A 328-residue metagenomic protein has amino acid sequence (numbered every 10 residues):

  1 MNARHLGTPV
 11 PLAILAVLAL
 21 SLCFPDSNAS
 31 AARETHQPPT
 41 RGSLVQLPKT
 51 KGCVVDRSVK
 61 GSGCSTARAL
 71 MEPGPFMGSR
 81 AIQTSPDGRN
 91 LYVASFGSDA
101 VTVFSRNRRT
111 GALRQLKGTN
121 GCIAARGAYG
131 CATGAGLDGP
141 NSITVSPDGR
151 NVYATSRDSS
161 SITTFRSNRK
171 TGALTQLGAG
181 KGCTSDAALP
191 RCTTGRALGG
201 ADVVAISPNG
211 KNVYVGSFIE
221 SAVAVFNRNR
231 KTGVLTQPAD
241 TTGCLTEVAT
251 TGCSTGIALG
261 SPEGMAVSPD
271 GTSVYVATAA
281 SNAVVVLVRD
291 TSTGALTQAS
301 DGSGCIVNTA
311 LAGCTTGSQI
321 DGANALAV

Functional and structural regions predicted by a protein language model:
P11-C23: Bacterial N-terminal signal peptides
H36-P38, V103-R114, T164-T175, V225-Q237 (+1 more regions): Short loop/turn segments immediately following beta-strands, especially the blade-tip and inter-blade linker loops
P38-C64, A112-A128, A173-P190, V234-T250 (+1 more regions): Beta-propeller fold detector
G63-P86, A128-T144, P190-A205, G252-A266 (+1 more regions): Signature of short aromatic-glycine-proline-rich micro-motifs recurring in repeat-based ectodomains
D87-R89, D148-R150, N209-K211, D270-T272: Short coil/turn segments that connect the beta-strands within blades of beta-propeller domains
F96-G97, R106, R157, S167 (+4 more regions): Short loop/turn segments immediately following the C-termini of beta-strands
D99-V101, S160-T163, S221-A224, N282-V285: Structural signal for beta-propeller blades
